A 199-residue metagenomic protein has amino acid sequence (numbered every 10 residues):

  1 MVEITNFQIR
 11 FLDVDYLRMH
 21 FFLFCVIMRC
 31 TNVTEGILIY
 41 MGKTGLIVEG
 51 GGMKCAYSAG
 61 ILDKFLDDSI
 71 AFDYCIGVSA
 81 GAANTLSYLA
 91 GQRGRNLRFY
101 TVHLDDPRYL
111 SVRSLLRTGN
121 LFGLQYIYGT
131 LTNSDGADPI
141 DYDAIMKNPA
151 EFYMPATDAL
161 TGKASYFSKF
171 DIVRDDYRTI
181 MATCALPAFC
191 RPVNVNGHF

Functional and structural regions predicted by a protein language model:
V2-T5, R10: Cationic, amphipathic, low-complexity segments that mediate targeting or membrane/lipid association
D15-H20, F24-V78, L86-F199: Patatin-like phospholipase
